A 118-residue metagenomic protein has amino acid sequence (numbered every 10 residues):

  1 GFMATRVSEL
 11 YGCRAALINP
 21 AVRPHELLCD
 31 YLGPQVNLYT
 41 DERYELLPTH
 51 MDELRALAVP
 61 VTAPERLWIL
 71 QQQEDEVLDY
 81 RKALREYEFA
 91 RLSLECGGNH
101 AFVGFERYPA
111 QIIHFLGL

Functional and structural regions predicted by a protein language model:
G1-S8: Glycine-rich nucleophile elbow surrounding the catalytic serine of serine-hydrolase chemistry
C13-L118: The alpha/beta-hydrolase serine catalytic core
